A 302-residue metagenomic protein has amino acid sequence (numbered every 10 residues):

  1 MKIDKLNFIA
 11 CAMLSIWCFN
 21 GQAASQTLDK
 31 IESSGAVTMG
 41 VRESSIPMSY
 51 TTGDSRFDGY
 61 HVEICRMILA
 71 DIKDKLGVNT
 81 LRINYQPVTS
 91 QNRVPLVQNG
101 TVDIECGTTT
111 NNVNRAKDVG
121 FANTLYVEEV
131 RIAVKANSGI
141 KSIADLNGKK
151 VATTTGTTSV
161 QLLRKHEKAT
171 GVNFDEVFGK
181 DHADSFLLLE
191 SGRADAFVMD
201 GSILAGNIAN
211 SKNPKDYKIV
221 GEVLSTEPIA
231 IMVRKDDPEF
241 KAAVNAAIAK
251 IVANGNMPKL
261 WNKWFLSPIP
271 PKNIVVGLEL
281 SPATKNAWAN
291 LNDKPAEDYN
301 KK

Functional and structural regions predicted by a protein language model:
A23-R56, G139-G148, T284-K302: Immediate post-signal peptide segment of exported/extracytoplasmic ligand-binding proteins
S25-E105: Extracytoplasmic small-molecule ligand-binding "clamshell" domains of the periplasmic binding protein/Venus flytrap
E32, Q161-V177, K215-Y217, I248-K302: Ligand-binding clefts/hinges and TM-proximal coupling segments of bilobed small-molecule sensing domains
T38-P47, F57-D74, T110, E128-H182 (+1 more regions): Bilobed "Venus flytrap"/periplasmic-binding protein-like clamshell domains and structurally analogous long
E43, Y126-N137, G201, A209-I248 (+1 more regions): Periplasmic-binding protein-like
E63-D71, A144, K149-K150, T155-T157 (+2 more regions): Extended ligand-binding regions for polar small-molecule ligands
R66, V78-D145, K285-Y299: Acidic, polar ligand-binding/catalytic clefts
N92, C106-K117, L162-A169, L187-S191 (+1 more regions): A ligand-binding cleft/hinge motif common to bilobed small-molecule-binding domains
